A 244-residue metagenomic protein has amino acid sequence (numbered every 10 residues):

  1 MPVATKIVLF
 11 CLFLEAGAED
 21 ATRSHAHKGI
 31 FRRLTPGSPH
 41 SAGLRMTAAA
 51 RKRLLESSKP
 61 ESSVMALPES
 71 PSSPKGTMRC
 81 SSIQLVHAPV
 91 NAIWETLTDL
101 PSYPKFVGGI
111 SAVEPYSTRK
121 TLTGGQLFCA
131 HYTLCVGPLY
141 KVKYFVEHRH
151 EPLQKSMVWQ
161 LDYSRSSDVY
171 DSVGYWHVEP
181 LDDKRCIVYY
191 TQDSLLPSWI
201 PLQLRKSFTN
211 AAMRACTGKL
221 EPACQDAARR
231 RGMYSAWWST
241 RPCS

Functional and structural regions predicted by a protein language model:
P2-L9: Sec-dependent signal peptide recognition, specifically the positively charged N-region followed immediately by
L9-A18: Hydrophobic h-region of N-terminal signal peptides that target proteins for export in Gram-negative bacteria
A18-L122, C243: Hydrophobic ligand-binding cavity/cleft-lining segments
P71-M78, L85, P101-G108, E114-S167 (+4 more regions): Glycine-rich portal/gate segments that line the openings of hydrophobic small-molecule binding cavities
C80, Y144, S172-G174: Residues that flank catalytic or metal-binding motifs in active/ligand-binding sites
A92-E95, K105, F208, A215 (+1 more regions): Extracytoplasmic/secreted proteins, especially bacterial periplasmic and envelope-associated proteins
I93-W94, Y103, H148, V178 (+2 more regions): Hydrophobic pocket/interface hotspot
L161-A215: Beta-strand/loop substructures that line and gate deep hydrophobic ligand-binding cavities in soluble
